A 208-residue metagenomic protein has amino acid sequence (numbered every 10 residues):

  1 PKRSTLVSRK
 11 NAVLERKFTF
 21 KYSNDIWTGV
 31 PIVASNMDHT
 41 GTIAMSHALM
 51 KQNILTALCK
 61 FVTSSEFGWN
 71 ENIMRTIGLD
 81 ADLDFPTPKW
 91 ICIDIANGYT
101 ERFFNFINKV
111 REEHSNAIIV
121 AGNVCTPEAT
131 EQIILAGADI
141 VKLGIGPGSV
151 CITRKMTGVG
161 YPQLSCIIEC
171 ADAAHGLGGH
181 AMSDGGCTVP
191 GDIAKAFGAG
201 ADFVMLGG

Functional and structural regions predicted by a protein language model:
P1-I32: An N-cap/entry alpha-helix motif that binds or orients negatively charged groups
K2, S35, T76: Residues in well-ordered beta-strands of folded domains
N36-T40: A structural micro-motif recognizing beta-strand termini and the immediately following turn/loop segments
G41-G208: Alpha/beta enzyme core
